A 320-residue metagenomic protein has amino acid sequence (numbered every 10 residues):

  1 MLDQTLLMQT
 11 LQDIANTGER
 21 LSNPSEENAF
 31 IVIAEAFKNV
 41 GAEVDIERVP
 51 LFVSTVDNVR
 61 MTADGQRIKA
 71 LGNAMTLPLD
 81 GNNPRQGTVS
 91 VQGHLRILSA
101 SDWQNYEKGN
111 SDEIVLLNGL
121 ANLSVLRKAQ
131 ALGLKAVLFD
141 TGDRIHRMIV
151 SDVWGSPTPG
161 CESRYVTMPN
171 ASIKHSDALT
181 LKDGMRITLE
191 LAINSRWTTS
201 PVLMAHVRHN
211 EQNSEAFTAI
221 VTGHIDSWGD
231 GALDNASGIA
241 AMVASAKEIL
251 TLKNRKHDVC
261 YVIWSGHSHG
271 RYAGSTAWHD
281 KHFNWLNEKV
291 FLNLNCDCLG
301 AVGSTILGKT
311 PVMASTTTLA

Functional and structural regions predicted by a protein language model:
M1-P24, V49, R60, I145-V150 (+4 more regions): N-terminal capping segment at the start of a domain
D3-S25, A34-E43, I114, N118-G119 (+4 more regions): Catalytic-core environment of secreted peptidases
D3-T10, E26-A36, V40, V125 (+6 more regions): Stable alpha-helical elements in mature extracytoplasmic
Q4, Q9-I114, L123-S124: Noncatalytic luminal/extracellular "stalk/propeptide" segments of secretory-pathway proteins
F52, Y106-G109, L126-K135, D152-W154 (+3 more regions): Mature extracellular/periplasmic domains of secretome proteins
D80-N105, W154-L233, A244-T251, K256-V259 (+1 more regions): Soluble metallo-hydrolase cores and metallopeptidase-like ectodomains found primarily in the secretory/periplasmic
A100-M148: A conserved hydrophobic secondary-structure block that centers on an alpha-helix together with its immediately flanking
N254, S265-A320: Metal-dependent peptidase/peptidase-like ectodomains
